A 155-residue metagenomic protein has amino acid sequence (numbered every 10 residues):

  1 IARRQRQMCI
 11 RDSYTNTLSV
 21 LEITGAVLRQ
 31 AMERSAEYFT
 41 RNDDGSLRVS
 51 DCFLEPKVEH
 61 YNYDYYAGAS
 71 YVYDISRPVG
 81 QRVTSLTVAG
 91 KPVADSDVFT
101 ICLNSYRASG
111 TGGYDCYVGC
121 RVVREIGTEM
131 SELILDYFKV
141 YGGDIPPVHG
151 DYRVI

Functional and structural regions predicted by a protein language model:
I1-I10: Single conserved hydrophobic/aromatic residue that forms the stacking wall/gate of nucleotide- or nucleobase-binding
D12-N16: Short glycine-enriched loop/turn motifs at secondary-structure junctions
T17-E22: Short, well-ordered beta-strand elements within core beta-sheets of diverse protein domains
T24, I101: Divalent metal-coordination and catalytic microenvironments
A26-F39: Short active-site loop/helix that positions an aromatic residue
A31-R34, R82-T84, G110-V118: Short conserved micro-motifs at the rims of enzyme active sites and ligand-binding pockets
R41-I75: Charge-dense polyanion-binding interfaces
K91, D97, N104-I155: Glycine- and small-hydrophobic-enriched helix-loop-helix hairpins
